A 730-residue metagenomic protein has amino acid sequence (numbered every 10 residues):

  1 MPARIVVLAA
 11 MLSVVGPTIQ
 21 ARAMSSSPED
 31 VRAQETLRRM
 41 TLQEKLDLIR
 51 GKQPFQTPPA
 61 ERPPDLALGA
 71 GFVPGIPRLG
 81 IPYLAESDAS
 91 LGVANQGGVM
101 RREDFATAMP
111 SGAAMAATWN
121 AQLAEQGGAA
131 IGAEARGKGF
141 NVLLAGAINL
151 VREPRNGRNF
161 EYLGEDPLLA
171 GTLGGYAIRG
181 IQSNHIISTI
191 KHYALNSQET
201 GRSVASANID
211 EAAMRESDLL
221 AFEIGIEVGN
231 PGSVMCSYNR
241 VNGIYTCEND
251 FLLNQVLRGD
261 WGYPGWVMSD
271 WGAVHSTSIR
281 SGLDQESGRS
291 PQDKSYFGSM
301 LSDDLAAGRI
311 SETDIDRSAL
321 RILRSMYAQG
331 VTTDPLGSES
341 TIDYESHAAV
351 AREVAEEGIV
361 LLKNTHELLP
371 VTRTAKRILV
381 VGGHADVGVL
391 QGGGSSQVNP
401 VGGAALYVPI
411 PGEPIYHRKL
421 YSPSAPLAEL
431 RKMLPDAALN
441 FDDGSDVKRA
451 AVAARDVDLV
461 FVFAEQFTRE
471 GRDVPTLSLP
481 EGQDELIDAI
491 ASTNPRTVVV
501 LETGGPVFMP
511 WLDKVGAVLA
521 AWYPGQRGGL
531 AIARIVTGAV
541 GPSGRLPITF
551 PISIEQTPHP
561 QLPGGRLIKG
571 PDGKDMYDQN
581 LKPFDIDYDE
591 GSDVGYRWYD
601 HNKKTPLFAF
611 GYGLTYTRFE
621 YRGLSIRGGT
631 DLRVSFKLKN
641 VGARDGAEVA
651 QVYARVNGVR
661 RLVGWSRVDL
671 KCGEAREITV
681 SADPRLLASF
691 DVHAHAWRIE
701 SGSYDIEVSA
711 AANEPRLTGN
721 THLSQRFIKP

Functional and structural regions predicted by a protein language model:
M1-R4: Positively charged n-region of N-terminal signal peptides that target proteins for export
V6-P17: Bacterial N-terminal signal peptides
I19-F690, A696-A712, K729: Glycoside hydrolase catalytic-domain context in secreted enzymes
E714-P730: Short beta-strand elements
